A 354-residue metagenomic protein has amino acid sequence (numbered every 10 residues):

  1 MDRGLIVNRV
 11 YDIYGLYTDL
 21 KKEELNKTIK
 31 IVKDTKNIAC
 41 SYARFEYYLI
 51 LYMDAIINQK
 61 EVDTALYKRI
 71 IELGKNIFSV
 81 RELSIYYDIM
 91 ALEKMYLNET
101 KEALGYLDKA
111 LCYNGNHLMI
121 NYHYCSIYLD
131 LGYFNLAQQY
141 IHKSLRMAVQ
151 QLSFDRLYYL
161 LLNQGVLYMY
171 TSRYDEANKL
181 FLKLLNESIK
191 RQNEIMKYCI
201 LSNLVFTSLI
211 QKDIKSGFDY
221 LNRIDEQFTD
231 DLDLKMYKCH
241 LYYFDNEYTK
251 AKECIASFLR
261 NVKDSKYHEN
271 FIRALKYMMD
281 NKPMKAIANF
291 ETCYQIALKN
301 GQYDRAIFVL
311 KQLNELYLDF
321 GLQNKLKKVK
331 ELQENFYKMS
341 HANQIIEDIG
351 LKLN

Functional and structural regions predicted by a protein language model:
M1-M90, E102, L107, I255 (+2 more regions): Flexible inter-repeat linkers and adjacent short helices within tandem amphipathic alpha-helical repeat scaffolds
R3, S41-R44, S79-R81, G115 (+5 more regions): Residue signature of alpha-solenoid helical repeat architecture, marking inter-repeat boundaries and helix-start
V7, E46, I85, M119 (+9 more regions): Residue register of alpha-helical TPR repeats
Y17-I31, I56-I71, L92-D108, L131-H142 (+4 more regions): Helix-turn-helix repeat elements of alpha-solenoid scaffolds
I29-K36, K68-N76, L104-Y113, H142-S153 (+6 more regions): Amphipathic alpha-helical segments of tetratricopeptide repeats
F134, Q138-N203: Loop-centered beta-sheet repeat module
